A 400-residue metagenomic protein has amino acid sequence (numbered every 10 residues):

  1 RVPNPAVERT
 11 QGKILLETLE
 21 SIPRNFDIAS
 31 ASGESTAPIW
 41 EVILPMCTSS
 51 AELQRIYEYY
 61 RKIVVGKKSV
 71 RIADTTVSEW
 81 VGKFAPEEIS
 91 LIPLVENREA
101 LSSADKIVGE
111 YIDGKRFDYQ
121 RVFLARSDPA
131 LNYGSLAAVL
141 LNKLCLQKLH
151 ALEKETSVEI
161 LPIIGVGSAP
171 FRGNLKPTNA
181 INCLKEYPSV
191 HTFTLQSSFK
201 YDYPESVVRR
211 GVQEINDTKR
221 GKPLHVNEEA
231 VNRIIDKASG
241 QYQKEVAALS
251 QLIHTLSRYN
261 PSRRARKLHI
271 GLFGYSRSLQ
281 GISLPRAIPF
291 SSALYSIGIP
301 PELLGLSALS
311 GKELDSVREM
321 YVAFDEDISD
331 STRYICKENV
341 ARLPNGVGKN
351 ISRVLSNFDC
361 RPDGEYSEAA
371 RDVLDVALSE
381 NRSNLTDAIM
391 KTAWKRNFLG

Functional and structural regions predicted by a protein language model:
R1-R121, H191, F290, S310-G400: Catalytic alpha/beta active-site cores
Y57, L146-H150, S291-Y295: Predominant activation on well-ordered alpha-helical scaffold segments within soluble catalytic domains
V64, T156-E159, G298: Glycine-centered loop/turn motif at secondary-structure junctions
K83-E87, L101-R233: Catalytic or ion-translocation cores adjacent to nucleophile or general acid/base/metal-coordination motifs in diverse
H191-T192, K200-G400: Acidic, glycine-enriched catalytic cores built around paired aspartates
